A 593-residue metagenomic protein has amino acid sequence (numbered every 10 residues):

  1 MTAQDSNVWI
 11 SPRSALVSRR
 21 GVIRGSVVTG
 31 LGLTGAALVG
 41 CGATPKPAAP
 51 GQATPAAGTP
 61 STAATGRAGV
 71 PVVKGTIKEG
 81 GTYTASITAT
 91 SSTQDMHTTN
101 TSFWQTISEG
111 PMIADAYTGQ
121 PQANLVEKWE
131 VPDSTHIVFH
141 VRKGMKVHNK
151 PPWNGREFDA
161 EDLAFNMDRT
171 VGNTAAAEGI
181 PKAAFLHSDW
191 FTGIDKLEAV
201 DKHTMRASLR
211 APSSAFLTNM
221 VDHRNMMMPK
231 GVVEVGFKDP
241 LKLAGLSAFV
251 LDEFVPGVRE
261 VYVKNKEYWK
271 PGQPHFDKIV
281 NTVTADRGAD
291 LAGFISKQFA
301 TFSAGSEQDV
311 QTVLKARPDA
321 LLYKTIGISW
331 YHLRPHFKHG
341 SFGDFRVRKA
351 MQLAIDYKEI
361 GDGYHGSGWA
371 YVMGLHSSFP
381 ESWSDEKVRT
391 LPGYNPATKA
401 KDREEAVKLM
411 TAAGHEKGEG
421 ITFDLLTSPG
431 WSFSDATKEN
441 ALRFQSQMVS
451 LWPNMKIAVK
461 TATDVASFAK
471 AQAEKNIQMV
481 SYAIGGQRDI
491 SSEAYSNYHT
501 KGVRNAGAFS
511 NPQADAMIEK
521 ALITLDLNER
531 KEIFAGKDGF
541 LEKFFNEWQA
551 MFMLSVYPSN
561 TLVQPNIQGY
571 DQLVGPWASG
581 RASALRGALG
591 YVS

Functional and structural regions predicted by a protein language model:
T2-D5, V27-G40, I87, V255 (+5 more regions): Detector for C-terminal structural segments
R67-A68, G368-A412, G430-E439: Structural transition elements
V70, S86-Q105, L125, P151-R156 (+3 more regions): A structural "hinge/loop" feature
T84-D133, D168, A175, K242-L246: N-terminal lobe/hinge region of extracytoplasmic solute-binding protein
E127-A176, R206, G293, S341-G343: Aromatic- and charge-enriched surface segment that lines or borders ligand/interaction sites
E130, V138, D162, A175-G231: Surface-exposed binding/hinge segments that line and control ligand-binding clefts or catalytic entry sites
E234-F237, K242-A244, K266-V313, A462-V465: Ligand-site clamp/hinge motif
P256, K401-R403, V407-I484, L527: Ligand/substrate-recognition segments at binding pockets and active sites
